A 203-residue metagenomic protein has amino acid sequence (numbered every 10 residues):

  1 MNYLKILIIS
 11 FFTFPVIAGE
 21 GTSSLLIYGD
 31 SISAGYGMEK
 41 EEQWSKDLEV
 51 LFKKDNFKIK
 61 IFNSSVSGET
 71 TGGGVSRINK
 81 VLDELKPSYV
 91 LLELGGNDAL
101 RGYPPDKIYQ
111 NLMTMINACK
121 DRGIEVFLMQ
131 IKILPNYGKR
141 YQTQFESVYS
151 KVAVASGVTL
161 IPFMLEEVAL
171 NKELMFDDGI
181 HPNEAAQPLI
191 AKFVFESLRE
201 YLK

Functional and structural regions predicted by a protein language model:
N2-I9: Sec-dependent signal peptide recognition, specifically the positively charged N-region followed immediately by
T13-P15: N-terminal signal peptide c-region/cleavage motif recognized by signal peptidases
A18-S67, R77-K86: Serine-esterase "nucleophile elbow" of acetyl-processing enzymes
E20, G73-K203: Alpha-helical cap/lid subdomain in secreted, periplasmic, or secretory-pathway luminal O-acyl-processing enzymes
S33-A34, G68, I133, L170: Active-site micro-motifs of SAM-dependent methyltransferase domains
G35, E42, G68-G72, G102 (+1 more regions): Loop/helix-junction capping segments adjacent to catalytic residues or to phosphate/diphosphate-binding pockets
